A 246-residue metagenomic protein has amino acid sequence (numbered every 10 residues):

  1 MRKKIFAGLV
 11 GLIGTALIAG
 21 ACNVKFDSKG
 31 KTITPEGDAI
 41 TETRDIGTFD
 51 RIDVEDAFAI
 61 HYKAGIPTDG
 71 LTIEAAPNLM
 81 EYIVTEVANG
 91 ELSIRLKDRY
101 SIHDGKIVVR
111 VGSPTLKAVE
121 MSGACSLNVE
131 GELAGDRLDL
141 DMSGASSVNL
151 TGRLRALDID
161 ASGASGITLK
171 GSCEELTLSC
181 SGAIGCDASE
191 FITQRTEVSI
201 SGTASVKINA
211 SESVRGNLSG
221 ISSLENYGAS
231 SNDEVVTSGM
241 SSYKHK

Functional and structural regions predicted by a protein language model:
M1-K246: Intrinsically disordered, low-complexity terminal regions
